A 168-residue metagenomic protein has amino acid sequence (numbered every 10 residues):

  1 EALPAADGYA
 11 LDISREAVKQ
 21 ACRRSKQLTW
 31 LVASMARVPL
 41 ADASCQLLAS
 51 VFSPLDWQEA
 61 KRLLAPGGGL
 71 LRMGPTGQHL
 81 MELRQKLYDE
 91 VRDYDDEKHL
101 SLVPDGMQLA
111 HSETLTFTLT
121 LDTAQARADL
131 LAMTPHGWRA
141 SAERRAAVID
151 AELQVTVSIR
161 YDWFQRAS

Functional and structural regions predicted by a protein language model:
E1-V38: Class I SAM-dependent methyltransferase SAM/SAH-binding core
L3-P4, A65, P104: Short conserved AdoMet
R15-K19, W57, L80: Short alpha-helix immediately C-terminal to the canonical SAM-binding loop
A36-L48: A short acidic, Gly/Pro-enriched loop at the edge of an enzyme's catalytic core that lines a small-molecule cofactor
F52-P66: A short, conserved alpha-helix within the catalytic core of class I
G67-L80: Conserved beta-strand signature within the Rossmann-like core of class I S-adenosyl-L-methionine
R84-L109: Conserved Class I S-adenosyl-L-methionine
T114-S168: Conserved Class I S-adenosyl-L-methionine
